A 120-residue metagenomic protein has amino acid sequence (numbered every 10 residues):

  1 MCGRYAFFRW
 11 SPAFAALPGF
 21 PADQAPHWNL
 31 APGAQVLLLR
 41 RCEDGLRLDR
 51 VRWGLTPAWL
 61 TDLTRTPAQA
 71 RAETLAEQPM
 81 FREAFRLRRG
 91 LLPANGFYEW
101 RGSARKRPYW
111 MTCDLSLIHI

Functional and structural regions predicted by a protein language model:
M1-I118: Short linear sequence motif anchored by a di-proline
